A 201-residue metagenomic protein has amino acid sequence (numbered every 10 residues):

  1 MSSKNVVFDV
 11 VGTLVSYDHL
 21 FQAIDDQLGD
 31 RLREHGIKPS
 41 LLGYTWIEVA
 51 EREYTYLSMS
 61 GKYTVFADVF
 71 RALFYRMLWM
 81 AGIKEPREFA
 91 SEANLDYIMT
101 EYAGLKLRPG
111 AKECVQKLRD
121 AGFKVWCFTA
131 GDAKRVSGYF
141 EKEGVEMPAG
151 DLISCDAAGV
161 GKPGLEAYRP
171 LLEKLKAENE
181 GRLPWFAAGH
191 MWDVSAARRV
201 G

Functional and structural regions predicted by a protein language model:
M1-E51: Active-site neighborhood of HAD-like aspartate-dependent phosphohydrolases
A23-Q27, T45, A72-R76, Y97 (+3 more regions): Alpha-helical elements of Rossmann-like donor-binding domains used by nucleotide-donor carbohydrate transfer enzymes
S40, Y44-Y97: A metal-dependent, Asp-based hydrolase signature
P86, E113, G164, Y168 (+1 more regions): Short glycine/proline-centered loop/turn elements that form peptide/ligand docking sites
E92-K142, L152-C155: Substrate-recognition element of Asp-dependent hydrolases with the DxDx(T/V) motif
W126-W185, S195: Substrate-recognition "cap/lid" segment bordering the active-site pocket of phosphatases
